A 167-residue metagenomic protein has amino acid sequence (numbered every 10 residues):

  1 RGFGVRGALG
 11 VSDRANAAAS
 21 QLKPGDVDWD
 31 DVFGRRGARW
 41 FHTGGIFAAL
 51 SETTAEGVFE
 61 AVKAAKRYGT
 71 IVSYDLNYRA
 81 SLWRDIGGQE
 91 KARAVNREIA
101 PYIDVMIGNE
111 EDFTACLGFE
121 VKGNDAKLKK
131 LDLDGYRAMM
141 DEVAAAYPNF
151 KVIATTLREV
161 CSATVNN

Functional and structural regions predicted by a protein language model:
R1-G45, G69: Conserved N-terminal subdomain of the carbohydrate kinase-like
L9, D13-A17, Q21, T43-T53 (+2 more regions): Flexible, glycine/proline-enriched loop segments at strand-loop-helix junctions that form or flank small-ligand binding
R39-I46, G118-N124: Acidic/polar active-site rim loop that often engages polyanionic ligands
S51-F59, T164: Active-site core of PLP-dependent enzymes with the aminotransferase class I/II
F59-K66, A144: Surface-exposed amphipathic alpha-helices with a cationic face
K66-V72: Short, conserved structural micro-motifs that define repeat-unit consensus positions and nucleotide-binding loops
Y68, R79-N167: Conserved phosphate/ATP/ADP-binding segment of small-molecule kinases
D75: Acidic/charged, solvent-exposed loop-and-adjacent secondary-structure segments enriched in E/D, K/R, S/T, and G/P
